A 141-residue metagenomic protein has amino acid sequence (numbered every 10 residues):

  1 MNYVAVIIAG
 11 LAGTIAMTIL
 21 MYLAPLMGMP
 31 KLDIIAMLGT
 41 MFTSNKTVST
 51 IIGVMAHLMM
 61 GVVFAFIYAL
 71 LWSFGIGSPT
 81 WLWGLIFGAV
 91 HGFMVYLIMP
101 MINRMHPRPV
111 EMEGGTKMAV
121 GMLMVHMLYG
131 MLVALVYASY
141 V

Functional and structural regions predicted by a protein language model:
M1-V141: Juxtamembrane/disordered regions of integral membrane proteins
